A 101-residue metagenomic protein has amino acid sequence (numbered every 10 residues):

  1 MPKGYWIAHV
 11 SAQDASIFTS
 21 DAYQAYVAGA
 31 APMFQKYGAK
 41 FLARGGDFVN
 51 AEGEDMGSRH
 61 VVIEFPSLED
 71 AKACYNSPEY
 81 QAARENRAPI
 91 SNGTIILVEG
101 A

Functional and structural regions predicted by a protein language model:
M1-R59, P66-K72, E99-A101: Short S/T/G/P-rich N-terminal loop/turn motif that feeds into the first structured element of a domain
V10, P66, E79, S91-T94: Enrichment for repetitive, rod-forming helical segments
L42-G45, A83-R84, T94-I96: A short linear hydrophobic-aromatic micro-motif
D47, V62, R87-I90: Sequence-pattern detector for short linear motifs and compositional/periodic biases rather than a specific fold
R59-V61, G93-T94: Generic beta-strand structural signal
K72-P89: C-terminal structural segments of small proteins and small subunits
A88-A101: C-terminal end-helix/capping segment
